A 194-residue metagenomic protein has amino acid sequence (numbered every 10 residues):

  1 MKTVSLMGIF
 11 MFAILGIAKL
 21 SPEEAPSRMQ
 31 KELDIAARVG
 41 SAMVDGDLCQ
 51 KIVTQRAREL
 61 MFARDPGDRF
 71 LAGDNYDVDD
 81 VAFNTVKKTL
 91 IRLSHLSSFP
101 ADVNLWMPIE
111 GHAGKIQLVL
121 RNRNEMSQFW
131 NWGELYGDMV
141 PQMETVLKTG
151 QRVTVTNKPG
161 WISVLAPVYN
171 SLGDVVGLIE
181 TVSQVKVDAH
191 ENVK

Functional and structural regions predicted by a protein language model:
M1-G8: N-terminal signal-anchor/signal peptide hydrophobic helix marking the start of the first transmembrane segment
A13-L71: Juxtamembrane extracytoplasmic/periplasmic/luminal helical "stalk" adjacent to the first N-terminal
M43-G46, L93-G114: Short N-terminal helix-loop-first-beta-strand/juxtamembrane motif that initiates sensory/input modules
D80-I91: Short amphipathic alpha-helical segments
K87, V119-T156: Extracytoplasmic/periplasmic sensor domains and loops in membrane signaling proteins
P159-P167: A short beta-strand signature within small-molecule sensing/ligand-binding domains used in signal transduction
N170-I179: Short hydrophobic/glycine-rich mini-motifs in sensory/regulatory modules that couple input to downstream signaling
T181-V193: Helix-start (N-cap) segments at beta->loop->alpha junctions that couple sensory/regulatory domains to adjoining helices
